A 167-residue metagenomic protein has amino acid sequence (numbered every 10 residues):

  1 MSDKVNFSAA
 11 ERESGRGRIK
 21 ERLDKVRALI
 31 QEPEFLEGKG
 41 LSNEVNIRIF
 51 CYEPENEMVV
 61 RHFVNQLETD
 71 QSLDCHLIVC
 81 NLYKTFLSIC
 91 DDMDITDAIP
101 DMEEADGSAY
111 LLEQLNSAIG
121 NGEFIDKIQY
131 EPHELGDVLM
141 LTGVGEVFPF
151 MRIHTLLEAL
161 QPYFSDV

Functional and structural regions predicted by a protein language model:
D3, A9-Q71: Glycine-rich P-loop/Walker A and Walker A-like loops and their local beta1-loop-alpha1 context in P-loop NTPases
V45-F50, G136-L141, V167: Generic beta-sheet signal
P54-V59, T85-F86, Q114-N121, G145-P149: Short acidic, S/G/P-rich loop/turn micro-motifs used as interaction or catalytic elements
M58-V64, S88-D92, P149-H154: A short acidic (Asp/Glu
L77-G122: Long, charge-dense
G120-P132: A short, acidic, amphipathic alpha-helical segment used as a generic capping/interface helix at domain edges
E134-F150: Conserved P-loop NTPase "ATPase switch" module shared by AAA+ and STAND
R152-V167: Glycine-rich, aromatic-bearing surface loops/beta-hairpins
